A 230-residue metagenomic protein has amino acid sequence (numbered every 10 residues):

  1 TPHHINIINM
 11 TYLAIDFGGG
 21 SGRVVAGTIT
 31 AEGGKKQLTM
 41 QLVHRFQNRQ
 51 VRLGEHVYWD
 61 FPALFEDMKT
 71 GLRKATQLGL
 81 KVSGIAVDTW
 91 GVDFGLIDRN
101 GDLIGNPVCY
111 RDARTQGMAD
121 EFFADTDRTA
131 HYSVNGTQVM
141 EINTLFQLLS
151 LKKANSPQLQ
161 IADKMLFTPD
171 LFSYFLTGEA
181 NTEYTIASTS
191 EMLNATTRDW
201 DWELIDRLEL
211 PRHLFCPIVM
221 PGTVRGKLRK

Functional and structural regions predicted by a protein language model:
H3-G105, G117, S133, I161 (+1 more regions): N-terminal glycine/serine-rich phosphate-binding loop of ATP-dependent small-molecule kinases, especially carbohydrate
F17-G19, H131-K230: Gly/Ser/Thr-rich active-site cleft segment
Q77-K81, A124, K153, P157: Secondary-structure boundary motif
D98, F123, L176: Short, flexible helix/strand-to-coil boundary loops that buttress conserved ligand/catalytic motifs in alpha/beta
V108: Surface "functional belts" at beta-alpha junctions
D112: Carbohydrate-associated surface elements
Q116-D127: Hinge/lid segment of periplasmic solute-binding proteins
